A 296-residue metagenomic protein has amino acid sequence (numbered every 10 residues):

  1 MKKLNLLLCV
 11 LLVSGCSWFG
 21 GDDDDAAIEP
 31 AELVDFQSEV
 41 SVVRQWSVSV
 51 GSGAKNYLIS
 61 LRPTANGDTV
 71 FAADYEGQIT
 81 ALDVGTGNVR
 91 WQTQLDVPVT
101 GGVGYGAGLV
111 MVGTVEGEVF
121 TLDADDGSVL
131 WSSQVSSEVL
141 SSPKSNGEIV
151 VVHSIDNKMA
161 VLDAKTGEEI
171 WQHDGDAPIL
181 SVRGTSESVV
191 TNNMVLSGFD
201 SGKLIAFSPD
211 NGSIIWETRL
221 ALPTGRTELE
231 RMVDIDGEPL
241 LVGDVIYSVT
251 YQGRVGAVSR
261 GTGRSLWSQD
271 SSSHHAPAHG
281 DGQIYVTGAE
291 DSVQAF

Functional and structural regions predicted by a protein language model:
K2-C9: Sec-dependent signal peptide recognition, specifically the positively charged N-region followed immediately by
S14-G15: C-terminal motif of bacterial Sec signal peptides marking the signal peptidase cleavage site
D24, E39-R62, W91-G106, V129-N146 (+4 more regions): Extracytoplasmic beta-rich repeat domains
D74, T114, S154-I155, F199-D200 (+3 more regions): Structural signature of WD-repeat beta-propellers
D74-T86: Beta-propeller domains
T80, F120, A160, I205 (+2 more regions): WD40 beta-propeller blade core
D83-T86, D123-D126, D163-G167, P209-N211 (+1 more regions): Short loop/turn segments that connect beta-strands within beta-propeller blades
